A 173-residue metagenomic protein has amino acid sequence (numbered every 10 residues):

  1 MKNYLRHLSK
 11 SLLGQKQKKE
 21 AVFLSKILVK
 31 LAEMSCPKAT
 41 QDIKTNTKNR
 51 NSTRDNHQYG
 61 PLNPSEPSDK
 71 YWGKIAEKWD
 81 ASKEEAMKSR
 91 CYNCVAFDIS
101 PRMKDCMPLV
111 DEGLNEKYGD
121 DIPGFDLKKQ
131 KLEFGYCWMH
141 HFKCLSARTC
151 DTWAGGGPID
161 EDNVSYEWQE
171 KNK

Functional and structural regions predicted by a protein language model:
M1-L8: Short amphipathic alpha-helical heptad-repeat segments
L13, L24-S25: Inward-facing hydrophobic residues that define packing positions of alpha-helical scaffold repeats
E20-A21: Solenoid-repeat scaffolds in large eukaryotic assemblies
K26-A32: Short, charge-rich amphipathic alpha-helical segments embedded in non-transmembrane helical bundles/solenoids
A32-K173: Cysteine-centered metal-binding/redox modules
